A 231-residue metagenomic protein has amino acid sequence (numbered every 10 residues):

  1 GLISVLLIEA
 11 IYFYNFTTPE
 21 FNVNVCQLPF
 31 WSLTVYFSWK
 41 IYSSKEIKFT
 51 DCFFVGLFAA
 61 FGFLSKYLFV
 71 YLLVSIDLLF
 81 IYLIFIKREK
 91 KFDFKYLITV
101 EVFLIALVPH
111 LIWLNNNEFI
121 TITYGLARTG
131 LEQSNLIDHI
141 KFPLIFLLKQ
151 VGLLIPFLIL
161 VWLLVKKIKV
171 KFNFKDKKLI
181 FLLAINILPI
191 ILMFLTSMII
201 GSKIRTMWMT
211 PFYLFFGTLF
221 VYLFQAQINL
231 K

Functional and structural regions predicted by a protein language model:
G1-L2, K45-F53, K91-F94, K178: Membrane-helix interface segments
S4-Y12, A59, F63: Short helix- or helix-capping micro-motifs that position conserved polar/aromatic residues at function-defining sites
A10, V25-L33, L73-V74, V151 (+2 more regions): Membrane-embedded alpha-helical segments of multi-pass membrane proteins, especially the transmembrane helices
F16-C26: Short acidic/glycine- and proline-prone juxtamembrane loop motifs at membrane-interface regions of multi-pass membrane
T34-D51, F224: Membrane-interface transmembrane helices that cradle and orient dolichyl/undecaprenyl
F61, L73-L179, N186-I199: Transmembrane-lumen/periplasm boundary regions of multi-pass, lipid-linked membrane glycan transferases
I180, M198-N229: Hydrophobic/aromatic-rich transmembrane helices and adjacent perimembrane loops
